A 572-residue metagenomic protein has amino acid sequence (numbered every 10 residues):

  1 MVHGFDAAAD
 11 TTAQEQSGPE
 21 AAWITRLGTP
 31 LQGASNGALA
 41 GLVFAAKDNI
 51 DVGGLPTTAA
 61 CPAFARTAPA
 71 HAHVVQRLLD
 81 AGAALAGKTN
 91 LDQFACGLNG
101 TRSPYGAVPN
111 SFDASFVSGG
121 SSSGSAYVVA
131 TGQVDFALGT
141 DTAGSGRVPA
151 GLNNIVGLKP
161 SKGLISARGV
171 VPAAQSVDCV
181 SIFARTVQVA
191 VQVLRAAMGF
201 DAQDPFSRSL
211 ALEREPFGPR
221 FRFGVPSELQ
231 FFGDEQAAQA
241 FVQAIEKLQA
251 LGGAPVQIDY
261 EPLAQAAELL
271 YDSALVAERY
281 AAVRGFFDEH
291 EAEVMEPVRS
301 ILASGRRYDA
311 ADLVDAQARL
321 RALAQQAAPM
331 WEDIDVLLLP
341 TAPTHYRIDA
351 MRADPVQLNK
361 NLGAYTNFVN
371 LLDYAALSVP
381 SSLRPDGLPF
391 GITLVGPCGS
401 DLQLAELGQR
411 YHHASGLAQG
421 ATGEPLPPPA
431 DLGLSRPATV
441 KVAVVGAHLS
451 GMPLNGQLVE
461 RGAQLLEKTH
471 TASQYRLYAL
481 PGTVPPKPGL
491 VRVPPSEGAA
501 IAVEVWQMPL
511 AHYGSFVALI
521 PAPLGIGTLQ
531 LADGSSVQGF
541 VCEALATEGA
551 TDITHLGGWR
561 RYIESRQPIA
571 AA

Functional and structural regions predicted by a protein language model:
M1-A72, F94-G97, F241, Y346 (+1 more regions): Short, well-ordered alpha-helical
A13, T58-A65, L454-T471: Short Gly/aromatic-enriched secondary-structure transition segments
A21-G33, K159-V242, P262, E406-L434: A short helix-breaking turn/cap at a secondary-structure junction
A38-C61, G218-R222, A274-A324, A328 (+1 more regions): Short helix-loop capping/hinge segments that flank enzyme active sites or metal/cofactor-binding pockets
F44, I50-G53, F64, R77 (+4 more regions): Gly/Ser-rich, acidic/histidine-flanked active-site/gating loops
H71-A72, Q76-A197, N370-T393: Short glycine/serine-rich loop segments
D80, A197, Y308-A438, Y478-S496 (+3 more regions): Glycine-rich, small-residue loops and helix-cap segments that act as flexible hinges at active-site edges
E235-D259, V283-E289, L313-I334: Acyltransferase
